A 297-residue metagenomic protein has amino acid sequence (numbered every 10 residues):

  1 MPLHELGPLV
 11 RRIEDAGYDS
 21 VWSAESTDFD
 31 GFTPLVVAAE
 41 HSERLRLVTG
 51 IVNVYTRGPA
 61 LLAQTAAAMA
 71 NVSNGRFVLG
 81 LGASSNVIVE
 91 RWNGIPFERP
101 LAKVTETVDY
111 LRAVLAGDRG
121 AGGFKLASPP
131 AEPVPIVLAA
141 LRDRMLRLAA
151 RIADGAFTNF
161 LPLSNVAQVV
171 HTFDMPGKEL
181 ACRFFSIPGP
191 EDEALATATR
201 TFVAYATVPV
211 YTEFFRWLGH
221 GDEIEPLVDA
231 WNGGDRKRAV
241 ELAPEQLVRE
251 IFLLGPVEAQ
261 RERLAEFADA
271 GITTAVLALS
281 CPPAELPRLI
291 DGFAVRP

Functional and structural regions predicted by a protein language model:
M1-P297: Active-site-adjacent structural elements that line small-molecule/cofactor binding pockets in enzymes
